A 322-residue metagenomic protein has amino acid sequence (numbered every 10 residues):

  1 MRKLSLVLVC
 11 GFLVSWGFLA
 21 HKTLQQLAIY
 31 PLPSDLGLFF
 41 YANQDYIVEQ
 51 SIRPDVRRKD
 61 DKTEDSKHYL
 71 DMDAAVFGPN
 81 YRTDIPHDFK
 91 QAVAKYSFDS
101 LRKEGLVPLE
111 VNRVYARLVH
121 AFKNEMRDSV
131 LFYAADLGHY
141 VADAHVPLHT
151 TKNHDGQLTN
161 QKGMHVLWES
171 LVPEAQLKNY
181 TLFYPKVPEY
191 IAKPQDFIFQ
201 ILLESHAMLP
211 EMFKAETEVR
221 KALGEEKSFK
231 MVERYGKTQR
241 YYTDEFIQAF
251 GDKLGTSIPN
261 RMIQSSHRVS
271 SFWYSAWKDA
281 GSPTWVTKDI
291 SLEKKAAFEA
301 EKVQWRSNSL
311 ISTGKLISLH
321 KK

Functional and structural regions predicted by a protein language model:
L4-L13: Sec-dependent N-terminal signal peptides
S15-F132, D136, K152-Y235, Y241-E245 (+2 more regions): N-terminal, motif-rich segments that launch catalysis or mediate targeting to/interaction with membranes, typified by
V141-G156: Catalytic Zn2+-binding segment of zinc metalloproteases
